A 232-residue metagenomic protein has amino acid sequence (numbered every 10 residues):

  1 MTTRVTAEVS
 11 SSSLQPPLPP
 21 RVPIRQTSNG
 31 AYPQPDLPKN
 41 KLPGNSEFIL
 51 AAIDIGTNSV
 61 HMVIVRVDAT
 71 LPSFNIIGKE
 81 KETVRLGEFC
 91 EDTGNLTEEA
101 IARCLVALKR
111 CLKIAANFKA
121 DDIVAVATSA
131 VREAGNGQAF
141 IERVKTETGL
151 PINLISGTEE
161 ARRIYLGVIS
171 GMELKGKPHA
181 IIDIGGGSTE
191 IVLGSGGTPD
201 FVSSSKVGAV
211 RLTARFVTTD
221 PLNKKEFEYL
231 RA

Functional and structural regions predicted by a protein language model:
M1-I55, V63-I184, V192-A232: Nucleotide/phosphate-binding catalytic cleft detector across ATP-hydrolyzing and phosphate-transferring enzymes
N58: Primarily the dimerization/phosphotransfer
